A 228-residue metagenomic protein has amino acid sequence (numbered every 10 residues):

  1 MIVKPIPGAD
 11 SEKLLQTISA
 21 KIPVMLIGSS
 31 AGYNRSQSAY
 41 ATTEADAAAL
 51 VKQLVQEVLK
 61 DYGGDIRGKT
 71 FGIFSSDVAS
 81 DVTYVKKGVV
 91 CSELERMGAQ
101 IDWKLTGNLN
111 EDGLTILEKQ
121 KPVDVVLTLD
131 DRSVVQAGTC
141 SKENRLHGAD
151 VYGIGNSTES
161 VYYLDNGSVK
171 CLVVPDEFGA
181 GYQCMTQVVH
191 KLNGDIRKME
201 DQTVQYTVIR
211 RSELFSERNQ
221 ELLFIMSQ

Functional and structural regions predicted by a protein language model:
M1, A9, D102-Q120, V134-Q136: Structural motif
M1-I6, P23-I27, G72-S75, I101 (+3 more regions): Periplasmic-binding protein-like
D10-D46, S157-D165: Flexible loop/hinge segments that line or gate small-molecule binding clefts
V24-G32, L127-R132, K142-C171, R210: Venus flytrap/periplasmic-binding-protein-like
A39-G68, N156-S160, P175-N193: Hydrophobic alpha-helical segments within soluble ligand-binding/sensing domains
A47-L54, D81-Q100, Q136, A180: Short, solvent-exposed amphipathic alpha-helices that sit in or adjacent to ligand/effector-binding or catalytic
T70-I73, C91-E111: Short beta-strand elements in bilobed, periplasmic/extracellular small-molecule ligand-binding domains
F74, V78, G179-Q228: Hinge/cleft segment of the Venus flytrap/periplasmic-binding protein
